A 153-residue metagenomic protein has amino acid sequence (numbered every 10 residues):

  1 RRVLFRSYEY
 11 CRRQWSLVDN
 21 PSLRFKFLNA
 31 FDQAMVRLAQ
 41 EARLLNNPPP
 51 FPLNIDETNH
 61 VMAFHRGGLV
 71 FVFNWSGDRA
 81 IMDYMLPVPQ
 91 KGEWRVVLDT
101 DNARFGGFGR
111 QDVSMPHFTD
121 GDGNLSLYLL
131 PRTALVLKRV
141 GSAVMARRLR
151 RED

Functional and structural regions predicted by a protein language model:
R1-D153: Carbohydrate-interacting/catalytic domains
